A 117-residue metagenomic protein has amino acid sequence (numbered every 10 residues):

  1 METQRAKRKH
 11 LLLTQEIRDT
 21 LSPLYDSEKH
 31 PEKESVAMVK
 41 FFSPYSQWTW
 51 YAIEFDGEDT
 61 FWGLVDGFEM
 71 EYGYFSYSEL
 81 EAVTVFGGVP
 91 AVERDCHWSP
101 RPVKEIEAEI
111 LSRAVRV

Functional and structural regions predicted by a protein language model:
M1-Y45, V115-V117: N-terminal domain-onset segments
A37-V39, F61, G73: A broad, low-specificity signal marking well-ordered, structured residues that form hydrophobic/aromatic
V39-E58: Hydrophobic/aromatic-rich, well-ordered segments within soluble, folded domains that form packed cores
S46-Y51, F68-F75: Short, surface-exposed beta-strand/loop "edge" segments at domain boundaries and coil↔beta transitions
W48-W50, W62, W98: A residue-identity detector for tryptophan
Y51-I53, V65, R101: Enriched - but not universal
T60-F68: Catalytic Cys-His active-site segments of thiol-dependent hydrolases/isopeptidases
E71-V117: Helix-rich interaction surfaces within compact, conserved domain-sized segments that mediate assembly or partner
